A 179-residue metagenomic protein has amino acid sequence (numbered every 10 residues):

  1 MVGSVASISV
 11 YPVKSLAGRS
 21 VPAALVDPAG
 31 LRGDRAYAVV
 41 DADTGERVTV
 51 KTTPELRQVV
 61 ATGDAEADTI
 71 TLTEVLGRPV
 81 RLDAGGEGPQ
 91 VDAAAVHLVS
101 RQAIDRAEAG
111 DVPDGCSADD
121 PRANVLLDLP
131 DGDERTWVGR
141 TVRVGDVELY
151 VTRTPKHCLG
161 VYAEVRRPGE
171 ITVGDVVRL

Functional and structural regions predicted by a protein language model:
M1-L179: Metal-cofactor-dependent catalytic cores
